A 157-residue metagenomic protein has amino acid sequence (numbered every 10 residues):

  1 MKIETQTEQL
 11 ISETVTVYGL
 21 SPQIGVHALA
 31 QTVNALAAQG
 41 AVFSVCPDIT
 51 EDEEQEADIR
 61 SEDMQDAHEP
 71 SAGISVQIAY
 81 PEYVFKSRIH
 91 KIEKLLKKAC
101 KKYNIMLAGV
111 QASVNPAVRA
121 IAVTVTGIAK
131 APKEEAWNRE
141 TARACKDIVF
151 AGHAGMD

Functional and structural regions predicted by a protein language model:
M1-V42, I49-M64, I105, K130-E135 (+1 more regions): N-terminal glycine-rich phosphate/pyrophosphate-binding loops that anchor nucleotide-derived ligands and cofactors
V42-I59, P70-D157: Glycine-rich anion-binding loops of enzyme active sites
